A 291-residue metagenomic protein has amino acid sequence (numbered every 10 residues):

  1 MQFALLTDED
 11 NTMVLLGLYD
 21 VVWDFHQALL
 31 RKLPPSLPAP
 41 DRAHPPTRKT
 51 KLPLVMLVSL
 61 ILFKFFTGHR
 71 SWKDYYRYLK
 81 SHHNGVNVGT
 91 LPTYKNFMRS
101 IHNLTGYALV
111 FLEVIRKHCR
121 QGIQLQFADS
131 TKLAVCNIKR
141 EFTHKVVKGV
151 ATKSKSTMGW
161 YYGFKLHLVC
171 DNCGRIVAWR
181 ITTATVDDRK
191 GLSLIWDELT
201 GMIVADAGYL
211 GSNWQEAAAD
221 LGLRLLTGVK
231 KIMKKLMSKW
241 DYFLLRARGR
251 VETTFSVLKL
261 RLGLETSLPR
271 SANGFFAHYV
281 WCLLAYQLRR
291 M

Functional and structural regions predicted by a protein language model:
M1-M291: Short alpha-helical elements
